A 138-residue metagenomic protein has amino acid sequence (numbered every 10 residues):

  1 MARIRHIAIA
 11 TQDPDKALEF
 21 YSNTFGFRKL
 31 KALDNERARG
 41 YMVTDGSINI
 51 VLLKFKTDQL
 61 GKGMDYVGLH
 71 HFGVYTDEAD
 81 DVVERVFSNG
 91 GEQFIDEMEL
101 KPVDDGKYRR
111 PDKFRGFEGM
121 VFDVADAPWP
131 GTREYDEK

Functional and structural regions predicted by a protein language model:
M1-K16, L69-F72, T76, A125-K138: N-terminal beta-strand motif that seeds the catalytic metal site of vicinal oxygen chelate
A2, A8-I50: Core segments of cupin and vicinal oxygen chelate
P14, A79-D80, E97: Residues at or immediately preceding the N-termini of alpha-helices
D45-S47, Y66-L69: Short connector loops at helix/strand junctions that flank enzyme active sites, especially segments positioning acidic
V51-L53, D123: Conserved beta-strand in the GNAT
F72-Y75, A79-N89: Mid-chain, well-packed structural core segment of small domains
E84, S88-K138: Vicinal oxygen chelate
